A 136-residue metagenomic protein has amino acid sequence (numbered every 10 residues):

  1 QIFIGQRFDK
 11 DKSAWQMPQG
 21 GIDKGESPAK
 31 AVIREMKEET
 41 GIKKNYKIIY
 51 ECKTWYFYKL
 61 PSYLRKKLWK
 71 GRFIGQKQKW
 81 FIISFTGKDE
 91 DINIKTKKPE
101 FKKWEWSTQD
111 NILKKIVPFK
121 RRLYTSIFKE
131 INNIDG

Functional and structural regions predicted by a protein language model:
Q1-M17: N-terminal strand-loop-strand
K10, K37, L123-Y124: Sequence-pattern detector for short linear motifs and compositional/periodic biases rather than a specific fold
S13, G25, S126-I127: A periodicity- and composition-biased signal for non-globular, repetitive helical segments
D23-P118: Unchanged
Q109-G136: Charged phosphate-binding loop/patch that engages nucleotide di/tri-phosphates or the phosphate backbone of nucleic
